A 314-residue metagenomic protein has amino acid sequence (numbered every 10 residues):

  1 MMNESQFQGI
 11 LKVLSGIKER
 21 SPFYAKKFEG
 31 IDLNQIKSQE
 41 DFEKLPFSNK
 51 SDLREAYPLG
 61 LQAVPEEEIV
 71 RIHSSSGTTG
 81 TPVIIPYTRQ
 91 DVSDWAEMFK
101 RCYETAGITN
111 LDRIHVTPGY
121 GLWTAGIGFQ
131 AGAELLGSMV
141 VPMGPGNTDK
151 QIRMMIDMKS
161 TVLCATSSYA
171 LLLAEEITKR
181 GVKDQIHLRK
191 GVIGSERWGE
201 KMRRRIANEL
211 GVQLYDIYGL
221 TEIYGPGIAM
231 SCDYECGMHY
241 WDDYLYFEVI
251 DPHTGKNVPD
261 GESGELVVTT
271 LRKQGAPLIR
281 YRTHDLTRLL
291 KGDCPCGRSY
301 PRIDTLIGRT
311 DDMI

Functional and structural regions predicted by a protein language model:
M1-S74, T79-E97, R101-T105, T109-L111 (+1 more regions): Nucleotide 5′-phosphate-binding alpha/beta core
M2, F7-G16, P22, L136-I314: Active-site glycine/GP-rich loop and adjacent strand/helix microenvironment that borders small-molecule binding pockets
I69, V92, G119-G121, S168-Y169: Short glycine-enriched loops at secondary-structure junctions
I84-T88, A125-G128, R153, A174: Short, conserved acidic/polar surface loops in the N-terminal third of protein domains
D91-V92, P118, M139-M143: Short, flexible loop segments at the rims of nucleotide/cofactor-binding pockets, characterized by
E104-S138: Conserved AMP-binding loop of ANL adenylate-forming enzymes
